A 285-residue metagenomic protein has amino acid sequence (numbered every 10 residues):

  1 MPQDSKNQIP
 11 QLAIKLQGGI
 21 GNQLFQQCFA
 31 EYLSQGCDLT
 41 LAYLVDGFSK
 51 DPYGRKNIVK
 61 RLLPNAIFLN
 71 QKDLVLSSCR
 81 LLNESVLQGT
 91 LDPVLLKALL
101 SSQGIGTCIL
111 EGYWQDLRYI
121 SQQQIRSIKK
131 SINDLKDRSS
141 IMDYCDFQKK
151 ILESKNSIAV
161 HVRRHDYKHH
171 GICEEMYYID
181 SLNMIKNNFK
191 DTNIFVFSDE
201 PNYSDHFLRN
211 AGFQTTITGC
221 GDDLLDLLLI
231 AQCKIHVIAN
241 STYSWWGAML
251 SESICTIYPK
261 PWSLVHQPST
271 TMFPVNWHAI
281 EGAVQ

Functional and structural regions predicted by a protein language model:
S5-G18: Nucleotide-activated donor-dependent transferases that construct or modify glycoconjugates
P10, F48-M184, N188-F189: Secretory-pathway luminal glycosyltransferase catalytic domains
L16-F25, Y167-G171: A short, glycine/small-residue-rich beta-strand->loop->alpha-helix junction that serves as a flexible
I20, K186-Q267, T271-M272: Donor-binding and catalytic core of enzymes assembling or modifying cell-surface/extracellular glycoconjugates
Q23-S34, Y178-K186: Histidine-anchored nucleotide/phosphate-binding helix
C37-K50: A short beta-strand-loop structural module common to alpha/beta enzyme folds
A42-V45, H161-R163, N193-S198: Short beta-strand segments
S101, V265-Q285: Leloir-type glycosyltransferase catalytic cores
